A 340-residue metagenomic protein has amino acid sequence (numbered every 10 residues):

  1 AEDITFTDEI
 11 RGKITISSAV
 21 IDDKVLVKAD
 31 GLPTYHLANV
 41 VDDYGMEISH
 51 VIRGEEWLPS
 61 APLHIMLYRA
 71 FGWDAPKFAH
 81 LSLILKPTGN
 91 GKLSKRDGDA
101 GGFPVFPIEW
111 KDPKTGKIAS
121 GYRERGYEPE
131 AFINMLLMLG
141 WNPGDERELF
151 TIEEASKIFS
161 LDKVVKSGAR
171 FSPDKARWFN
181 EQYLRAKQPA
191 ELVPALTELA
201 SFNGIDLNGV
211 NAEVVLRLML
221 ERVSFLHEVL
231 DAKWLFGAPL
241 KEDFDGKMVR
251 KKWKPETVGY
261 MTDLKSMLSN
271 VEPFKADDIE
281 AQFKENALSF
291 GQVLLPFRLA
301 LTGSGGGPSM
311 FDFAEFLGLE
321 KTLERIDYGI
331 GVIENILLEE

Functional and structural regions predicted by a protein language model:
A1-D97, P104, I118, P143: Active-site cores that bind ATP or allylic diphosphates and position pyrophosphate for catalysis
K28, M46-W57, L85-N134, L139-G144 (+3 more regions): Conserved phosphate-binding loops in nucleotide/dinucleotide-binding enzymes
L67-A70, R125, M135-L139, I158 (+6 more regions): Generic, well-ordered alpha-helical scaffold segments in large soluble proteins
W73, G140-D145, R185-P189, H227-L230 (+1 more regions): Short helix-capping/linker segments at secondary-structure and domain boundaries
Y122-E130, K166-S172, D206-V215, K284-Q292 (+1 more regions): Structural motif
S156-F179, E221-F225, L288, V293 (+1 more regions): Core structural elements
P189-N286: Small-residue-rich helix-loop
L268, E272-L337: Charged substrate- and nucleic-acid-binding regions of tRNA-handling and nucleotidyl-transfer enzymes, centered on
